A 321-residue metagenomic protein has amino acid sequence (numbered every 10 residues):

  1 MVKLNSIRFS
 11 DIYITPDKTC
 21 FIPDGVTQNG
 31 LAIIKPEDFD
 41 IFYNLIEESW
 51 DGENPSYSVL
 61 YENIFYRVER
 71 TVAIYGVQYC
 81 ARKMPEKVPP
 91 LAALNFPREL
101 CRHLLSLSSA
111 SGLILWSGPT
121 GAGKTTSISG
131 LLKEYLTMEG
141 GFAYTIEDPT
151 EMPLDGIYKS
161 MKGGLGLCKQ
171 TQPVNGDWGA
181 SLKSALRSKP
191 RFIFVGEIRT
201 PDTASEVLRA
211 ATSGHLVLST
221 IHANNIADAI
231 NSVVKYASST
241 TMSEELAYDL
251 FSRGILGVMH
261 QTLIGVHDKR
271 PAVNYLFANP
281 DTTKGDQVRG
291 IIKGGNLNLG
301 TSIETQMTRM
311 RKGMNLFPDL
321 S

Functional and structural regions predicted by a protein language model:
M1-E62, R67-S321: Short, flexible helix-loop junctions that flank or precede catalytic/ligand sites
